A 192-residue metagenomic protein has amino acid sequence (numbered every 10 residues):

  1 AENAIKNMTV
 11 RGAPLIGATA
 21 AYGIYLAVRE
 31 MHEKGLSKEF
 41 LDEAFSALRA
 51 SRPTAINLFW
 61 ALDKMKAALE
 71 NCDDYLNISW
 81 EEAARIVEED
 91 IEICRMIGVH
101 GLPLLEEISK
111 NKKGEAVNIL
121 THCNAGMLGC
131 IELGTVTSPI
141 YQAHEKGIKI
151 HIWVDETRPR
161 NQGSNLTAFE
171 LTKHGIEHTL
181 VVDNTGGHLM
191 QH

Functional and structural regions predicted by a protein language model:
A1, V136, V182-D183: Amphipathic coiled-coil/heptad-repeat helices and related helical stalk/stem segments that mediate oligomerization
A1-R11: Generic N-terminal targeting/processing segments that precede catalytic cores or assembly contacts
T9-R52, I56-E177: N-terminal active-site beta-alpha-beta segment that forms phosphate/nucleotide-binding and substrate-recognition loops
I176-H192: Glycine-rich phosphate-binding loop
